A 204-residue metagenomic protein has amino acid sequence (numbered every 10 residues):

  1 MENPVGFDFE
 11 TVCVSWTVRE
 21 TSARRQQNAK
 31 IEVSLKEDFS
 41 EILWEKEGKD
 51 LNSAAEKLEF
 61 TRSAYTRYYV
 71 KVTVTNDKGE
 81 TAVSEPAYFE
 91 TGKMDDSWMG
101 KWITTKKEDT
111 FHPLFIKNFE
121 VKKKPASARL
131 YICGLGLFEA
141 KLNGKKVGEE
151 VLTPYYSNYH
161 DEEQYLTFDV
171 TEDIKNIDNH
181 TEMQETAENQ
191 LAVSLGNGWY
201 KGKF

Functional and structural regions predicted by a protein language model:
M1-F7: Short, compositionally biased P/S/T/A/G/V-rich stretches that sit at domain boundaries
T11-S15: A short beta-strand segment in extracellular, disulfide-stabilized domains
W16, D50, R67-K71, E90-D95 (+2 more regions): Accessory beta-strand-rich segments of carbohydrate-active enzymes
T17-S22: Acidic, Ser/Thr
R24-R67, T73, D77-V83, W102-I103: Recognizes extended acidic, P/S/T-rich segments that occur within or adjacent to Ig-like beta-sandwich modules
E45-K46, E85-A87, K106, E150: Short hydrophobic alpha-helix segments
E80-W102: Extended, polar beta-sheet/loop recognition surfaces of beta-rich domains that mediate binding to diverse ligands
G100-L114: Compositionally biased low-complexity segments at domain edges in trafficked proteins and select soluble regulators
